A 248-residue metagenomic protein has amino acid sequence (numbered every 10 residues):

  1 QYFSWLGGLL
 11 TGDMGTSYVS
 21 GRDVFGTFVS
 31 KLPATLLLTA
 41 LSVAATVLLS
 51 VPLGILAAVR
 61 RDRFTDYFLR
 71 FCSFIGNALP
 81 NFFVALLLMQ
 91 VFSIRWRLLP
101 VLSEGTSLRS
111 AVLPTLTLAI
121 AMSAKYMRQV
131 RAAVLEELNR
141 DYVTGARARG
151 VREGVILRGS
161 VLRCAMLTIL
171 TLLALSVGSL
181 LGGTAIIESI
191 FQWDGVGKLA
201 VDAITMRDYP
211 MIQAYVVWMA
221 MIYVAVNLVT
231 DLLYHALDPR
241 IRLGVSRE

Functional and structural regions predicted by a protein language model:
Q1-V29: Short membrane-interfacial helix/loop motifs at transmembrane-helix boundaries
S4-G7, F71-P100, T117-M122: Membrane-water interface segments at the C-terminal ends of transmembrane alpha-helices in multi-pass inner-membrane
T11, V84-A85, L135: Alpha-helical transmembrane segments and their lipid-water interface positions in multi-pass membrane proteins
M14, Y18, L98-P100, L108: Short clusters of hydrophobic/aromatic residues that line enzyme substrate/ligand-binding pockets
F28, L32-T65, N81, E104-E248: Alpha-helical transmembrane segments of integral membrane proteins, especially multi-pass inner/plasma-membrane
